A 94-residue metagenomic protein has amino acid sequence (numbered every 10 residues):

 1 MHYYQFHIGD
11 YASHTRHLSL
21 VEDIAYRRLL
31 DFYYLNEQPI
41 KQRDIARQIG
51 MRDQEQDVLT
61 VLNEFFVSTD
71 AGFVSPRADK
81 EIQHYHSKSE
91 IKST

Functional and structural regions predicted by a protein language model:
M1-T94: Detector for short helical micro-motifs
